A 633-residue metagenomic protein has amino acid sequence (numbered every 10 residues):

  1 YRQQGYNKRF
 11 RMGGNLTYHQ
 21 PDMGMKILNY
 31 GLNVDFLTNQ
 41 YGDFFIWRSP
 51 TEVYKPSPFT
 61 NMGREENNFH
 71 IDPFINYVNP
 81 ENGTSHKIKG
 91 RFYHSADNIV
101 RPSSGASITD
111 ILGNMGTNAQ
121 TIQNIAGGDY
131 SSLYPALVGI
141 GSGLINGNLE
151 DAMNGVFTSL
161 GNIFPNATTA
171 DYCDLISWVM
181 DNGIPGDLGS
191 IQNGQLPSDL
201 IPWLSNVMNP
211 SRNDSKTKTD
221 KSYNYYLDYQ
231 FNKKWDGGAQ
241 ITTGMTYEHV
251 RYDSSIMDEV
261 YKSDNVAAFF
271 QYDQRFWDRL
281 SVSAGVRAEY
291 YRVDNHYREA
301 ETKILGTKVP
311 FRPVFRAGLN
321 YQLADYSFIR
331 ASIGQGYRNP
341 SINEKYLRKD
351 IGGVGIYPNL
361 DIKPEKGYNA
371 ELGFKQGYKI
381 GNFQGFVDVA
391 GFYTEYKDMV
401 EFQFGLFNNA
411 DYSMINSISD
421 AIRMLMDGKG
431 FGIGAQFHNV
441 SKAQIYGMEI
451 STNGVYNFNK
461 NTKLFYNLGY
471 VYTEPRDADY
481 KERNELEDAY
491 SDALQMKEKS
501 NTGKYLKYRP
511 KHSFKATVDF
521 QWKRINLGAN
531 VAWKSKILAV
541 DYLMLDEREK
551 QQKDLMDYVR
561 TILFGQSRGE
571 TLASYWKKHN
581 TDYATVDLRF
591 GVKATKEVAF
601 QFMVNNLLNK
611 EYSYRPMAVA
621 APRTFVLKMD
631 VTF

Functional and structural regions predicted by a protein language model:
Y1, Q20, F36-Q40, N79 (+14 more regions): Transmembrane beta-strands of outer-membrane beta-barrel pores
Y1-N15, Y41-S49, K55, K89-R91 (+7 more regions): Surface-exposed extracellular loop regions of Gram-negative outer-membrane beta-barrel proteins
R2-N15, H19-V78, N82, F92-G113 (+2 more regions): Flexible loop and strand-edge segments within Gram-negative outer membrane beta-barrel domains
Q4-F10, N61-N67, K216-Y223, D258-D264 (+7 more regions): Replace "Gram-negative outer membrane beta-barrel proteins" with "bacterial and organellar outer membrane beta-barrel
K87-R91, S95, Q322, F328-S332 (+4 more regions): Membrane-embedded beta-barrel scaffold of Gram-negative outer-membrane proteins
K234-T242, T246-V250, S254-T394: Structural signature of Gram-negative outer-membrane beta-barrels, strongest in the C-terminal barrel of TonB-dependent
Y337-R338, E395-D398, F402-F407, A532-A573 (+1 more regions): C-terminal beta-signal and adjacent terminal beta-strands/loops of Gram-negative outer-membrane beta-barrel proteins
F386, A390-E395, S413-L543: Gram-negative outer-membrane beta-barrel transporters
